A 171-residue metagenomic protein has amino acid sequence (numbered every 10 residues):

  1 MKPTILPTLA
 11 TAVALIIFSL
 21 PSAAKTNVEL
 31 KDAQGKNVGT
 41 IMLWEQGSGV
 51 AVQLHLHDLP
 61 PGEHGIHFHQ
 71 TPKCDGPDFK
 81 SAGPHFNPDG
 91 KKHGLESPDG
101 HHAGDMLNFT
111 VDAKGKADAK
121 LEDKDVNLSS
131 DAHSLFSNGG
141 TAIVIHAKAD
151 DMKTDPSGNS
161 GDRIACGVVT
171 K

Functional and structural regions predicted by a protein language model:
M1-A10: Bacterial N-terminal signal peptides that target proteins for export
I16, L20-E63, F68-K171: N-terminal leader/targeting pre-sequences
